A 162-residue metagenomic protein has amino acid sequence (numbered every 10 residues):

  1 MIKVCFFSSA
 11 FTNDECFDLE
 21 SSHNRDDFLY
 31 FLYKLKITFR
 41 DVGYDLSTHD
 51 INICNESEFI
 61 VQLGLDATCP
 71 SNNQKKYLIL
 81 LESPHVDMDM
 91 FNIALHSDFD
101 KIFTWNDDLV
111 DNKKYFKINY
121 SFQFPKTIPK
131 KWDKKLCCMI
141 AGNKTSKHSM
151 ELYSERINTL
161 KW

Functional and structural regions predicted by a protein language model:
M1-N72: N-terminal pre-catalytic "stem/leader" segment of glycosyltransferase-like enzymes
C54, F59-W162: Catalytic core of nucleotide-activated saccharide and alditol-phosphate transferases
